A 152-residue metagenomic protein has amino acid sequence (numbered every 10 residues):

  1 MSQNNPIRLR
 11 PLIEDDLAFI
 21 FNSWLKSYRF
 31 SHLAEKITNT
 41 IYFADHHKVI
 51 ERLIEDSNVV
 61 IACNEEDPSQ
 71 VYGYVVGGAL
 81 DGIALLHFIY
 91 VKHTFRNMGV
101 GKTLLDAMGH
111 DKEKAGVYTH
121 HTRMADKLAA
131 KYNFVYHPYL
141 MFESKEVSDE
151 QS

Functional and structural regions predicted by a protein language model:
M1-S2, K145-S152: Short intrinsically disordered terminal tails
P6-N22: A short beta-loop-alpha structural element at the N-terminal edge of CoA-dependent acyl/N-acetyltransferase catalytic
F19-S23, K48, T103, A107: Alpha-helical elements of Rossmann-like donor-binding domains used by nucleotide-donor carbohydrate transfer enzymes
N22-T38: Helix-loop element at the rim of GNAT/NAT acetyltransferase active sites that forms part of the acceptor-substrate
K36-E66: Active-site rim helix/loop that mediates acceptor-substrate recognition in acyltransferases
I61, S69-D81, L85, Y90: Conserved beta-strand in the GNAT
I83-A84, H110-L140: Conserved GNAT acetyl-CoA-binding A-motif
V91-D111: Conserved acetyl-CoA-binding loop-helix of GNAT-fold acetyltransferases
